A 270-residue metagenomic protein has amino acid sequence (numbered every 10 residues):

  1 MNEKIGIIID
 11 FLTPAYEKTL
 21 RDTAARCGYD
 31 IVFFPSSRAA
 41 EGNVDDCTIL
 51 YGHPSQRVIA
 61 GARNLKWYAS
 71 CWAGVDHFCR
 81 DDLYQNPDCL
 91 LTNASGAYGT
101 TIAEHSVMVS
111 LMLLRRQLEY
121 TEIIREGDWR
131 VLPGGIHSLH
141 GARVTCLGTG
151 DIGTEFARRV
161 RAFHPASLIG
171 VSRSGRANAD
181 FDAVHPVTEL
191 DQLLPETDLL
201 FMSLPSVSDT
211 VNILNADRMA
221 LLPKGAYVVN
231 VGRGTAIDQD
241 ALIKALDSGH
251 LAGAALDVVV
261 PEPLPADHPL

Functional and structural regions predicted by a protein language model:
M1-I49: N-terminal glycine-/charge-rich "phosphate-binding" loop or analogous flexible N-terminal tail
K4, D30, R143, A166-S167: Residues at the starts of beta-strands that form the adenosine-phosphate
V32, I169, T235: Conserved beta-strand positions in the Rossmann-like core of class I SAM-dependent methyltransferases
F33-N43, Q56-A60, D182-E196: Short acidic low-complexity segments
D46-T121, I136: Phosphate/diphosphate ligand-binding glycine-rich loop within oxidoreductases
L90, T121-E155: Glycine-rich NAD(P)-binding loop of Rossmann-like domains
A162-F181: NAD(P)-binding Rossmann-fold cofactor-contacting core
G175-P269: Rossmann-like adenosine-cofactor binding region
